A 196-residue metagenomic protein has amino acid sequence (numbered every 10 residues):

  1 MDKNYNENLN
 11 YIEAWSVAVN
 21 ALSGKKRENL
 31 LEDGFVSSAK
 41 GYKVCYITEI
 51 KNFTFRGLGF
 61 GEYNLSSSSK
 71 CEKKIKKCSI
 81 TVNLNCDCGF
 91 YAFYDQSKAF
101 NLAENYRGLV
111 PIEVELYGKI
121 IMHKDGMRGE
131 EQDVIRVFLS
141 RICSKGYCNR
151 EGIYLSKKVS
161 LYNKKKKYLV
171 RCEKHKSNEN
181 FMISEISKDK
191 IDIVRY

Functional and structural regions predicted by a protein language model:
M1-C88, F100, E104-D125, K145: ADP-ribose/NAD+-binding catalytic cleft of ART/PARP-like enzymes
E130-R136: Long, amphipathic alpha-helical segments that form or neighbor coiled-coils/leucine zippers used for dimerization
F138-G146, K167-V170: Cys/His-enriched microdomains
K145-E151, H175: Short Cys/His-rich metal-coordination motifs, predominantly Zn2+-binding knuckles/fingers
E151-L161, N180-I186: Short Cys/His-rich "knuckle" micro-motifs
Y162-E179: Cysteine-rich micro-motifs
S187, V194-Y196: Long, low-complexity intrinsically disordered regions enriched in Ser/Thr/Pro/Gly
